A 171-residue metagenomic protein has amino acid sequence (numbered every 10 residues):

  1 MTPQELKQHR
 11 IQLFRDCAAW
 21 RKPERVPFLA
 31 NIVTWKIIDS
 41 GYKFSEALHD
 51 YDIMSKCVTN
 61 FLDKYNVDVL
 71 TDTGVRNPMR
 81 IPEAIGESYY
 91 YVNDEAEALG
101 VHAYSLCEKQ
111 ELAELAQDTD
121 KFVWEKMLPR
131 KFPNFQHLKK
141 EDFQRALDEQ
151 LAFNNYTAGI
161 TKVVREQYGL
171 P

Functional and structural regions predicted by a protein language model:
M1-P171: Catalytic cores of TIM-barrel enzymes
